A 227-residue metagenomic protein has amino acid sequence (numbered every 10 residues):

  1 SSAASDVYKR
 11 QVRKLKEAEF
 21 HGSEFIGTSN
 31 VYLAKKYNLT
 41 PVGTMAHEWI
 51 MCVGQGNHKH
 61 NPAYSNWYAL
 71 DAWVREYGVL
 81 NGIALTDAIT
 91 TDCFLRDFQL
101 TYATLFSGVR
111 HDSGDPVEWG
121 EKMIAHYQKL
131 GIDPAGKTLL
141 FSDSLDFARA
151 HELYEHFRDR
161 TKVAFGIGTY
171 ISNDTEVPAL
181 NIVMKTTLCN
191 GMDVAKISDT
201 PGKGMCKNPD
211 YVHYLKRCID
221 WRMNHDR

Functional and structural regions predicted by a protein language model:
S1-Y8: Short, small-residue-biased leader/transition segments that mark boundaries at the very start of proteins
R10, K16, S23: Active-site pocket-lining segments that scaffold enzyme catalytic pockets across diverse folds
G22-E24, T28-N38, I50, G54 (+2 more regions): N-terminal cap/leader regions of alpha/beta-hydrolase-fold enzymes, predominantly small-molecule hydrolases
S29, K36, Y68-L70, G136 (+1 more regions): Transmembrane beta-barrel architecture of outer membranes
N30, N38-L39, M45, Q55 (+4 more regions): N-terminal, charge-rich interaction modules
A34, V109, L153: Conserved, mostly hydrophobic/aromatic
T40-E121, H126-G131: Glycine- and Gly-Pro-enriched alpha-helical subdomains that act as flexible, kink-prone "lid/hinge" or packing modules
T91, G114-K137, S142-R227: Gly/Ser/Thr/Ala-enriched C-terminal appendages of enzymes
